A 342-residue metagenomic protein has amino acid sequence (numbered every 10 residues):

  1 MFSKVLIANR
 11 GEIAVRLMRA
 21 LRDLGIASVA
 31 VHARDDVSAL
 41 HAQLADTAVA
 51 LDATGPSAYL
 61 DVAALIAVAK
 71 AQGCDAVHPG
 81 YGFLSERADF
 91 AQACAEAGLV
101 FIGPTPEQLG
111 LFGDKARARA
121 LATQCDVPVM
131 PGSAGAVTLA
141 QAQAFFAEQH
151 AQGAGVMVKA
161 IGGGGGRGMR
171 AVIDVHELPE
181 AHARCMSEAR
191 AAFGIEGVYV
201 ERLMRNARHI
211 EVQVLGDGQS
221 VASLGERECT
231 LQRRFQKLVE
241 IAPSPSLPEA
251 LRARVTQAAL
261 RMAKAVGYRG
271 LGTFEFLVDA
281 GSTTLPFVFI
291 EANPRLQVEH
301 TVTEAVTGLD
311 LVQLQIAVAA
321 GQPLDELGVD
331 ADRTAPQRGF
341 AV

Functional and structural regions predicted by a protein language model:
M1-D126, V137-A144: ATP-binding N-terminal substructure of ATP-dependent carboxylate-amine bond-forming enzymes
L6-A30, R34, A48-A50, K70-Q72 (+8 more regions): ATP-dependent carboxylate activation and anion-phosphoryl transfer catalytic cores that bind Mg-ATP to form
L40-H41, E148, R190: Short secondary-structure boundary/capping segments
V129: Active-site helix-to-loop segments that bind/position phosphate- or nucleotide-bearing substrates and donors across
G132-S133: Conserved beta3 strand of the protein kinase N-lobe
F146-V158: Acidic/histidine-enriched active-site and ligand-binding environments that engage anionic O-linkages
